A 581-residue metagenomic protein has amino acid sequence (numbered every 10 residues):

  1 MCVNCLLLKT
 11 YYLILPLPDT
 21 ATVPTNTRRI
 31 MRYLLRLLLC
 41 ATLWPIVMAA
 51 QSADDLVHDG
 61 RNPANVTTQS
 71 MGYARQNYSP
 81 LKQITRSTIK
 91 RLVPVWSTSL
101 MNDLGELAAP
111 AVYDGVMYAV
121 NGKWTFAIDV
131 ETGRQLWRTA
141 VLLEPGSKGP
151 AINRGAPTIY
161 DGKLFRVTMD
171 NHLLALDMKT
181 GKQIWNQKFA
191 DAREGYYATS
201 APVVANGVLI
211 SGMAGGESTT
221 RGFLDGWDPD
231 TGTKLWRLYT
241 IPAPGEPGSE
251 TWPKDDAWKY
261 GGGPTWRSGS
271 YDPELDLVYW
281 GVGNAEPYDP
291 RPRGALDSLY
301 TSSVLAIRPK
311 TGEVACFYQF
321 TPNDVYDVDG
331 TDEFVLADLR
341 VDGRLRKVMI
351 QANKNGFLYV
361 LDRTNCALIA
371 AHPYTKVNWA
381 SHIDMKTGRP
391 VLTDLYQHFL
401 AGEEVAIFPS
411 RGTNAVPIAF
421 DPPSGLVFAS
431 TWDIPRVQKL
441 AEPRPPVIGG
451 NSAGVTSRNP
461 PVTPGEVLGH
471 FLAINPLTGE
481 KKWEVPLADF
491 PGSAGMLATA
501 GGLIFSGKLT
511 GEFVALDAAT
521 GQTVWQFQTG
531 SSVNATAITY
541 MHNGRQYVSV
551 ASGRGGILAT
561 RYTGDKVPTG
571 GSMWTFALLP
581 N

Functional and structural regions predicted by a protein language model:
C2-C5, C40: Cysteine-centered motifs
V3, D19-V23: Acidic, Ala/Val/Gly-enriched low-complexity intrinsically disordered segments
C5-L6, Y12-L13: Short hydrophobic targeting helices and cationic amphipathic motifs that mediate membrane/organellar targeting
V23-L38: Bacterial N-terminal signal peptides that target proteins for export
R36-I46: Bacterial N-terminal signal peptides
A50-K82: N-terminal pre-domain segments of enzymes
V66-S70, D103-G122, G149-H172, Y197-S218 (+7 more regions): Repeat-blade elements of multi-bladed beta-propeller folds
S87-M101, T125-S147, Y160, H172-R193 (+7 more regions): Extracytoplasmic/lumenal domain signature
